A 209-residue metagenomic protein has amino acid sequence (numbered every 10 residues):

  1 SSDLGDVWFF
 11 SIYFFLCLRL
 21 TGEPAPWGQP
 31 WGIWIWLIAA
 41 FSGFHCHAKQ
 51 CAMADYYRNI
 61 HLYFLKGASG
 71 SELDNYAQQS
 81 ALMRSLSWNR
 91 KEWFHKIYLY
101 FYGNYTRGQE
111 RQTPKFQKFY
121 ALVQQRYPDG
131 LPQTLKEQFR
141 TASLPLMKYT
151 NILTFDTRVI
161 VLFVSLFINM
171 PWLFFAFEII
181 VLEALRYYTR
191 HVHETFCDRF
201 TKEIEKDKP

Functional and structural regions predicted by a protein language model:
D6-F9, G22: Alpha-helical transmembrane segments and adjacent TM-loop junctions that form the membrane-embedded core of multi-pass
F10, Q50-A54: Alpha-helical transmembrane segments of polytopic integral membrane proteins, especially the permease/helical cores
F10-F15, A39, T157-S165: Hydrophobic, membrane-inserted alpha-helices
F15-A39, F167-F175: Helix-coil boundary and interhelical linker segments in multi-pass alpha-helical membrane proteins
I38-A39, A54, R58: Hydrophobic, well-ordered secondary-structure segments
F41-K49: Hydrophobic alpha-helical membrane-associated segments
C46-H47, Y56-P209: C-terminal membrane-associated helical module and adjoining short loops/tails
